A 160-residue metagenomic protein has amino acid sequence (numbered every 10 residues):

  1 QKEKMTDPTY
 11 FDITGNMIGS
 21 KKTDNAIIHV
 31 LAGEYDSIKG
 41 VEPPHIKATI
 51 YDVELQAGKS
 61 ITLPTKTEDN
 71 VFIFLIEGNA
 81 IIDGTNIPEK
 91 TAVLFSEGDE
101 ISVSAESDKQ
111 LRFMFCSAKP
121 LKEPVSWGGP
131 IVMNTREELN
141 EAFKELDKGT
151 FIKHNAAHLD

Functional and structural regions predicted by a protein language model:
Q1-D160: Jelly-roll (double-stranded beta-helix
